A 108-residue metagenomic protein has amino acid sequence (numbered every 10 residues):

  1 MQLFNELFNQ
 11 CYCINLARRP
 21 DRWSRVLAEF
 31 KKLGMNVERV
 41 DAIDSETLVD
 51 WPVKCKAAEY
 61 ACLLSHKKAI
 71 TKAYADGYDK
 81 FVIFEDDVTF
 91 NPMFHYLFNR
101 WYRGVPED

Functional and structural regions predicted by a protein language model:
M1-F84, V88-D108: An acidic/histidine-cluster motif and surrounding catalytic segment that typifies divalent-metal-assisted enzyme active
